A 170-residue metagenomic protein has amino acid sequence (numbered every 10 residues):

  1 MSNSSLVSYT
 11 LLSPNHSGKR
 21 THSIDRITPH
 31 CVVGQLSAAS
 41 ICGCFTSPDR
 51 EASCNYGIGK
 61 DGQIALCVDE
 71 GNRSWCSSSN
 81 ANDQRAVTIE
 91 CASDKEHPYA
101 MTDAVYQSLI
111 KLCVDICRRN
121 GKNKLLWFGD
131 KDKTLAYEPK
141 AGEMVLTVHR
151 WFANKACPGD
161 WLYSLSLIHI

Functional and structural regions predicted by a protein language model:
M1-D83, A141: N-terminal catalytic cores of peptidoglycan-degrading enzymes
S2-L11, S17-T21, K95-I168: Basic/polar, cationic surfaces and motifs that engage anionic cell-wall and phosphate/carboxylate ligands
V33, E70, N80-P98, V114-R118 (+1 more regions): Cell-envelope and extracellular/periplasmic
D49-S53, S78-A81, V87-E90, I110-C113 (+1 more regions): Short, surface-exposed linear patches
I58-G62, A86-T88, R118-N123: Short C-terminal domain-edge/linker segments immediately following a structured domain
